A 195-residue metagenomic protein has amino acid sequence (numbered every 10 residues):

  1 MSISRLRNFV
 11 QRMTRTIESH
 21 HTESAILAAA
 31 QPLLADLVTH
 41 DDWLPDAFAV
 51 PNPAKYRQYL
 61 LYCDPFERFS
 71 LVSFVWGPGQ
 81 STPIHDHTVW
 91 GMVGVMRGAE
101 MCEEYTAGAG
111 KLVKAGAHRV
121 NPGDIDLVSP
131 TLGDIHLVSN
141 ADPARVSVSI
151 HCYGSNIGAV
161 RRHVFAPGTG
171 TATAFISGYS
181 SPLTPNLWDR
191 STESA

Functional and structural regions predicted by a protein language model:
M1-H40: N-terminal leader/capping segments at the start of a protein or of a new domain
V50-P78, I125: A short glycine-rich, His/Asp/Glu-containing loop-to-beta-strand
V72-D86, T131-G133: Conserved short histidine dyad/triad with adjacent acidic residue
H87-E103: Glycine- and acidic-residue-biased ligand/ion/polar-headgroup-sensing regions
M92-G94, A144-A159: A short hydrophobic beta-strand segment most commonly corresponding to one strand of the jelly-roll/cupin
A107-I135, G178: Short acidic-glycine-tyrosine-enriched beta hairpin
T131-I150: Ligand-binding loop in jelly-roll beta-barrel domains
G168-A195: Long hydrophobic alpha-helical segments typical of transmembrane helices together with their membrane-interfacial
